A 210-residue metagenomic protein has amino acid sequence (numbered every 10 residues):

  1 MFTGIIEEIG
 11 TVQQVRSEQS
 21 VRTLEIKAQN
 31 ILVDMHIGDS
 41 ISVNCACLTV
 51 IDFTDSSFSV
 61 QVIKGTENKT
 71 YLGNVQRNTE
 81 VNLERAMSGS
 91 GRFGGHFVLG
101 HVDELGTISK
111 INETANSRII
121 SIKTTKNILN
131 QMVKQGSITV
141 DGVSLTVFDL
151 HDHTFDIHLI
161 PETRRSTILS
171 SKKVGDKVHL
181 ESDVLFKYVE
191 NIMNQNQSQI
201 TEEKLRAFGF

Functional and structural regions predicted by a protein language model:
M1-F210: Conserved loop->alpha-helix
